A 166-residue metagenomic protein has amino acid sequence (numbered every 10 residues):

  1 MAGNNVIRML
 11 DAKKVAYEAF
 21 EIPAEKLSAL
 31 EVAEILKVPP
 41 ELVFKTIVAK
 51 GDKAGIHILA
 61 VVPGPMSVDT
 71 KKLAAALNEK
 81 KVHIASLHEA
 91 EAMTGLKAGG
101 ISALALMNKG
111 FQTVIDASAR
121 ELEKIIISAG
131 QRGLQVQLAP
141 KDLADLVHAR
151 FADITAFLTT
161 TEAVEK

Functional and structural regions predicted by a protein language model:
M1-K166: Extended, low-hydrophobicity, polar/charged segments
